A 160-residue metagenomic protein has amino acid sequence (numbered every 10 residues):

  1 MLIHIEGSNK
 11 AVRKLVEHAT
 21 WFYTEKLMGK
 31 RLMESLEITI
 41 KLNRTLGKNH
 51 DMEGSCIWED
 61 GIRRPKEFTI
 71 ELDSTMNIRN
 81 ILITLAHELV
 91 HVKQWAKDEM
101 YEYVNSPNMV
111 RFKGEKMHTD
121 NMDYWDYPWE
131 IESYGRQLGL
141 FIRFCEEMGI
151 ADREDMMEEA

Functional and structural regions predicted by a protein language model:
M1-R64, I78: Auxiliary, metal-adjacent structural segments of Zn-dependent hydrolase domains
L15-K26, I70, M117-Y124: Membrane-proximal envelope and lipid/glycan-remodeling enzymes
K48-D51, L72, V92, A96-M100: Membrane-embedded and juxtamembrane structural elements of multi-pass membrane proteins
F68-L85: Short pre-active-site segment immediately N-terminal to the catalytic Zn-binding motif
R79, W95-W129: Post-HEXXH active-site segment of zinc metalloproteases
I83-W95, S133: Active-site recognition of the HExxH zinc-binding catalytic motif
K93-N105, I142-D152: Substrate-binding/catalytic groove segments of enzymes that remodel or degrade extracellular structural polymers
T119-A160: Long, well-structured alpha-helical subdomains associated with metal-dependent extracellular/ecto-lumenal hydrolases
